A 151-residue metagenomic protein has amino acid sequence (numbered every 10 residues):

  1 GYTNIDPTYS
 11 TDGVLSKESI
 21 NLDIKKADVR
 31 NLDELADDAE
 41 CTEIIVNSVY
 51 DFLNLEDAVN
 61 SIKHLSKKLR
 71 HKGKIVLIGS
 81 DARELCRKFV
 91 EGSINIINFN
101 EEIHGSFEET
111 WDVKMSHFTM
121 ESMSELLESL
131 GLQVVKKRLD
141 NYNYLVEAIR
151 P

Functional and structural regions predicted by a protein language model:
G1-E84, V146-R150: Conserved SAM-binding loop
D57-V59, H64, K74-P151: S-adenosyl-L-methionine-dependent methyltransferase catalytic module, highlighting the catalytic core
